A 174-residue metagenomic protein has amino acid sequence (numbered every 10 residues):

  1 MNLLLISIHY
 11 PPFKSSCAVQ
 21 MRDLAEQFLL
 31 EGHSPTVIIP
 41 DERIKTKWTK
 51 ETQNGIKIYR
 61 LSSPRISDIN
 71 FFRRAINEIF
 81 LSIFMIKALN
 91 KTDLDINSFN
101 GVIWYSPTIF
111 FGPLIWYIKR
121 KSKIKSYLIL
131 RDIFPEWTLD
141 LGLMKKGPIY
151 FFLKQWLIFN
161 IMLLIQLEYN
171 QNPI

Functional and structural regions predicted by a protein language model:
M1-K57, S62: N-terminal subdomain of nucleotide-sugar transferases
L4, T36-V37, Y127, Q166-E168: A structural signal for isolated positions on well-ordered beta-strands in alpha/beta enzyme cores
I8, I66-R73, N97, S122-Q155: Acceptor-binding helix/loop patch of EC 2.4 sugar-transfer enzymes, predominantly nucleotide-sugar-dependent
C17, P40, Y105, R131 (+1 more regions): Replace "coordinates the UDP/GDP/TDP-sugar" with "coordinates nucleotide-activated sugar donors
K57-K87, K145-I149: A short, charged, and often flexible helix/loop element on the N-terminal side of the glycosyltransferase catalytic
S82-F84, F99-I124, L128-R131, E136: An aromatic- and histidine-rich active-site surface loop
T92-F99: Glycine-rich phosphate-binding loop signature in dinucleotide/nucleotide-binding domains
P113, Y117-K121, P148-L167: Membrane-proximal helix-turn-helix segments that form the acceptor-binding/catalytic region of lipid-linked
